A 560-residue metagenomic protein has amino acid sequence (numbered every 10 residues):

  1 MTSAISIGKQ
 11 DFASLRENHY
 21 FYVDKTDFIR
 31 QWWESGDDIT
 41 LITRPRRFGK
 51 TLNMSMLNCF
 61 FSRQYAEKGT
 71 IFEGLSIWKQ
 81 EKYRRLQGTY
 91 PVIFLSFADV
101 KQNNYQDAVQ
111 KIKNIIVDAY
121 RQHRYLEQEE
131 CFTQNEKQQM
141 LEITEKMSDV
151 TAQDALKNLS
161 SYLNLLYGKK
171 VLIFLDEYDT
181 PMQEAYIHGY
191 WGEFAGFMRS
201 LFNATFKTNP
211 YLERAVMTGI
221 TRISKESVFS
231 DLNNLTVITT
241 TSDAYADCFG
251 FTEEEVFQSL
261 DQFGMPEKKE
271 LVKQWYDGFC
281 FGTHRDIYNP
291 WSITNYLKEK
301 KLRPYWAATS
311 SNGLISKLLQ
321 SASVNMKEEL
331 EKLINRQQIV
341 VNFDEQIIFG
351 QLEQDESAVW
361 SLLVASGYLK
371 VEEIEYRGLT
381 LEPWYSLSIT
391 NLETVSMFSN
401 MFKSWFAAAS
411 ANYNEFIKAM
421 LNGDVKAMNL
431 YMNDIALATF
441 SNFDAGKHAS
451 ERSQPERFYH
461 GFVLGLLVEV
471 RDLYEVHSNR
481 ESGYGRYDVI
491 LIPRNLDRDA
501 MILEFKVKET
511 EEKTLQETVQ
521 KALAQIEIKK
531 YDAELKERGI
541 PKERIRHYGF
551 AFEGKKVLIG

Functional and structural regions predicted by a protein language model:
M1-Q64, G69-K79, I435: Walker A/P-loop-proximal flanking segment of P-loop NTPase domains
G8, A13, S62-Y125: P-loop NTPase motor core
Y120, A155-Y167, E193-E213, Y531-E534: Substrate-engagement module of ASCE P-loop NTPases
H123-F174, A204: Mid-core helix/loop region of P-loop NTP-binding domains shared across ATPases and GTPases
T180, Y190-D231: Sensor-1/coupling segment of RecA-like P-loop NTPase cores
S227-D231, I238-Y296, E329: Amphipathic alpha-helical segments of the small helical/lid subdomains adjacent to P-loop NTPase cores
L235-T236, D286-K530, V557-G560: Extended alpha-helical interface modules used as scaffolds for assembling large macromolecular complexes
V519-Q520, K530-G560: Nucleic-acid nuclease catalytic cores
